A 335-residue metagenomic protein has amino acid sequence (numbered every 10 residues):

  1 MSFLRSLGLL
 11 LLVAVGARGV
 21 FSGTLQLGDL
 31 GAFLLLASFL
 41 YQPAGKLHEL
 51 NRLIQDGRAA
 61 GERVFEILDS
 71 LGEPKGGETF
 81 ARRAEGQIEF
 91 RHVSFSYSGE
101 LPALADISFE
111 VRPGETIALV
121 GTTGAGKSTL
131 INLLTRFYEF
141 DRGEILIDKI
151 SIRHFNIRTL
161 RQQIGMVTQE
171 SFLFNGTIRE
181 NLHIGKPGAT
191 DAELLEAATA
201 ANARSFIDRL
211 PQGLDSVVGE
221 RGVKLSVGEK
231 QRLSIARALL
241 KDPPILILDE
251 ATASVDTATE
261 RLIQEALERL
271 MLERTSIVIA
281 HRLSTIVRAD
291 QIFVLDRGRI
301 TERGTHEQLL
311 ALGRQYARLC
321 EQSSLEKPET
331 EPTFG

Functional and structural regions predicted by a protein language model:
M1, A37-S38: Transmembrane alpha-helical core residues of multi-pass small-molecule transporters, especially secondary transporters
M1-G31: A hydrophobic transmembrane-helix motif
M1-G8, E49, L53-D56, S70-E73 (+1 more regions): An intracellular "coupling" helix at the cytosolic face of ABC transporter transmembrane type-1 domains
R5-L12, D56, P244, S284: Residue-level signal for transmembrane alpha-helical positions in Major Facilitator Superfamily
G8-V15, Q42, A59, N202: Transmembrane alpha-helix boundary/anchor motif
F39-I67: Cytosolic ends of transmembrane helices, especially the final helix of ABC transmembrane type-1 domains
E66, E73, H183: Conserved E/DxxT/N motif and adjacent residues on the DHp alpha2 helix of HisKA-family sensor histidine kinases
G76, A81-G335: ABC-type nucleotide-binding domain
